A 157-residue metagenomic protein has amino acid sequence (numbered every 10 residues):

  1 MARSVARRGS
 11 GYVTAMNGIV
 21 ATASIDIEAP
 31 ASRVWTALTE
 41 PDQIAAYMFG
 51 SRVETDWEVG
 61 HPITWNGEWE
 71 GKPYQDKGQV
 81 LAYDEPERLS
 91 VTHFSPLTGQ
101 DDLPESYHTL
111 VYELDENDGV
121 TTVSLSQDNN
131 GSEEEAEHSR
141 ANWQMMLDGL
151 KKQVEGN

Functional and structural regions predicted by a protein language model:
A2-E54: Hydrophobic ligand-binding cavity/cleft-lining segments
A15-N17, E70-Y74, D102-S106, N142: A generic structural micro-feature
T22-A23, D42-Q75, P86: Short beta-edge strand/loop motif at the mouth of beta-sheet-based domains
I25, D76-A82, H108-D115: Hydrophobic/aromatic beta-strand elements that line small-molecule binding cavities or substrate pockets in beta-rich
A31-S32, L81-R88, E113-T122: A short, structured loop/turn motif at beta-sheet edges
V34-W35, I44, I63-W65, V80 (+4 more regions): Hydrophobic pocket/interface hotspot
T98-M145: Beta-strand/loop substructures that line and gate deep hydrophobic ligand-binding cavities in soluble
L147-E155: Short amphipathic alpha-helical signal-transduction/dimerization elements
